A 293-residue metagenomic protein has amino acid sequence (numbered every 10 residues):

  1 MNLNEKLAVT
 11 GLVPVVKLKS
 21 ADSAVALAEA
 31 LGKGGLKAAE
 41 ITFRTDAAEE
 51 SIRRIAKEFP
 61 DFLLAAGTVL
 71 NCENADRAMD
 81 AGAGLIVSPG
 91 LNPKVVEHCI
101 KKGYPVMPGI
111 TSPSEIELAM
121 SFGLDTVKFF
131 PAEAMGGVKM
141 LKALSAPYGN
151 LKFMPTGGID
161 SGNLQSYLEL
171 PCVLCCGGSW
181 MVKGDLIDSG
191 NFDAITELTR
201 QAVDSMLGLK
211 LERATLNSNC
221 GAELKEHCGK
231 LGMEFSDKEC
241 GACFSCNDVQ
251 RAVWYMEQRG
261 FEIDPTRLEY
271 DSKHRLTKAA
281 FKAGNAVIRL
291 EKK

Functional and structural regions predicted by a protein language model:
M1-G82, K101, S161, S189-D204: Conserved N-terminal beta1-alpha1 strand-loop-helix module at the mouth
L3-K17, V203-L224, L231-F244, K293: N-terminal beta-strand motif that seeds the catalytic metal site of vicinal oxygen chelate
G11-V15, A38-E40, D61-A65, G84-L85 (+6 more regions): Structural preference for beta-strand elements that scaffold enzyme active sites
K17-K19, A66-C72, S88-N92, P108-P113 (+2 more regions): Glycine-rich beta-to-alpha transition loops that act as phosphate-gripper elements at the mouths of alpha/beta enzyme
L27, N71-A81, S114-F122, I159-L174: Catalytic cores of alpha/beta
L27, R44, L209-D237, V249-A252 (+2 more regions): Core segments of cupin and vicinal oxygen chelate
P89-V95, K128-V138, C172-A194: Glycine-rich phosphate-binding active-site loops on the catalytic face of alpha/beta enzymes
D204, R213, V253-K293: Vicinal oxygen chelate
